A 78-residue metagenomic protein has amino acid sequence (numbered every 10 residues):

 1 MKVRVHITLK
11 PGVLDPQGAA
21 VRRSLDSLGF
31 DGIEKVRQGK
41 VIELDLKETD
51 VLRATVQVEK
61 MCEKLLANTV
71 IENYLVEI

Functional and structural regions predicted by a protein language model:
M1-P11, K40-L44: Short glycine-/aliphatic-rich beta-strand segments at the starts of folded cytosolic domains
G12-L28: Short amphipathic alpha-helix segments
L14-P16, T49-V56: Short, conserved charged micro-motifs
G18-A19, Q38, I71, L75-V76: Short capping/connector residues at structural and topological boundaries
G29, D45, T69: Conserved functional loop/turn residues at catalytic and ligand-binding sites
D31-R37: N-terminal glycine-rich anion-binding loops that anchor highly charged ligand groups
L52-I78: C-terminal structural segments of small proteins and small subunits
